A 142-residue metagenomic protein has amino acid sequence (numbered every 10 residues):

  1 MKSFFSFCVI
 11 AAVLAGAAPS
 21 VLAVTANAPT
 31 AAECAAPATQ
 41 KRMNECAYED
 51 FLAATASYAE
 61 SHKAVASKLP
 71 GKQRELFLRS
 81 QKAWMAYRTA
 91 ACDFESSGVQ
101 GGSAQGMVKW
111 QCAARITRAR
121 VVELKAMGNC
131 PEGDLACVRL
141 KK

Functional and structural regions predicted by a protein language model:
M1-F5: Positively charged n-region of N-terminal signal peptides that target proteins for export
F7-S20: Bacterial N-terminal signal peptides
V21-K142: N-terminal alpha-helical modules
